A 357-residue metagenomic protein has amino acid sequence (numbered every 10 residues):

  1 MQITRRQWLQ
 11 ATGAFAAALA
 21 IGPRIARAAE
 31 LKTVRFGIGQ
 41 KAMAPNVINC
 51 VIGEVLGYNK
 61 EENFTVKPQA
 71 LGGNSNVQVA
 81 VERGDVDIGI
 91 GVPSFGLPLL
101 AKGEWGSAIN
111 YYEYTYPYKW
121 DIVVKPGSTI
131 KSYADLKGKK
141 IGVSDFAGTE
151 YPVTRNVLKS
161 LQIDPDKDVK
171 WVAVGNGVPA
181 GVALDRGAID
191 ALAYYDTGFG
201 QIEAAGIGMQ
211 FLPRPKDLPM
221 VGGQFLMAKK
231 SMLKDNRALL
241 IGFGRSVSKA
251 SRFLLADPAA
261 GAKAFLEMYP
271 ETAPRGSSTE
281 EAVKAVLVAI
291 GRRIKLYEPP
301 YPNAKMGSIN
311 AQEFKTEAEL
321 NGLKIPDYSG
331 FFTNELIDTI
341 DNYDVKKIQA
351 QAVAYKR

Functional and structural regions predicted by a protein language model:
M1-I3: Secretory targeting signals
Q7-A26: N-terminal export signals
A28-N176, A180-R186, D190-D196, L212-M220 (+1 more regions): Short, glycine-/small- and polar/acidic-enriched structural segments that line small-molecule recognition paths
K67, K170-V172, T279-V288, D327-Y343: Short linear loop/turn motifs
E104, P179-G276: Pocket-lining segment of extracytoplasmic ligand-binding domains
N236-K324: Secondary-structure end/capping motifs
A311-R357: Conserved C-terminal helix/tail region of periplasmic/extracytoplasmic solute-binding proteins
